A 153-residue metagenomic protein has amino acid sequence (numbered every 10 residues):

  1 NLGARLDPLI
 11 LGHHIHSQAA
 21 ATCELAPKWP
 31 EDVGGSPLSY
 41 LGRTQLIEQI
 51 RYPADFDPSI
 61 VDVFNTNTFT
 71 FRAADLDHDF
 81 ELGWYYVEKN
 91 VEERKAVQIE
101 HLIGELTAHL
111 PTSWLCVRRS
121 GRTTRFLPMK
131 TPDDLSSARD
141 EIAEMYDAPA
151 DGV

Functional and structural regions predicted by a protein language model:
L2-G152: Catalytic core of tubulin tyrosine ligase-like
